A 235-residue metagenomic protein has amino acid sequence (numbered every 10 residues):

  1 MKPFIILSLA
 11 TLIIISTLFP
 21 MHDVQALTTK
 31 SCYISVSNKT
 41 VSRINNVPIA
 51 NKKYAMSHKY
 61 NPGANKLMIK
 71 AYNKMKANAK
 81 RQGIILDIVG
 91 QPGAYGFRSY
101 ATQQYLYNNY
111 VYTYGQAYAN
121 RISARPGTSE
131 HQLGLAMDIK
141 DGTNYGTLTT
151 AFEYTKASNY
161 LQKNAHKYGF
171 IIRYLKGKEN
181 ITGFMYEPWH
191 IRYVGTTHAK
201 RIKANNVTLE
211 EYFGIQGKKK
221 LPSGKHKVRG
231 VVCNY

Functional and structural regions predicted by a protein language model:
M1-V24: Sec-dependent N-terminal signal peptides of Gram-positive bacterial secreted proteins and lipoproteins
F19-Y235: Extracytoplasmic cell-surface/polysaccharide-interacting catalytic and binding patches
